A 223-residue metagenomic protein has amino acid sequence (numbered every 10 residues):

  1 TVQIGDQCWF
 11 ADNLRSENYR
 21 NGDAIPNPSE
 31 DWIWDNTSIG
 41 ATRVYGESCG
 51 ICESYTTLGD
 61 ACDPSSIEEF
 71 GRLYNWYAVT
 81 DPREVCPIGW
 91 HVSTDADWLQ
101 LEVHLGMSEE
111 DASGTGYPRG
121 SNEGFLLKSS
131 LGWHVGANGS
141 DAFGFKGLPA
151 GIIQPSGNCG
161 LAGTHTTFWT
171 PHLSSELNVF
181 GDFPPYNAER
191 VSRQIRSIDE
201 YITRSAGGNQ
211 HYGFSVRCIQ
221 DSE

Functional and structural regions predicted by a protein language model:
T1-E223: Conserved positions within compact, well-structured domain cores
